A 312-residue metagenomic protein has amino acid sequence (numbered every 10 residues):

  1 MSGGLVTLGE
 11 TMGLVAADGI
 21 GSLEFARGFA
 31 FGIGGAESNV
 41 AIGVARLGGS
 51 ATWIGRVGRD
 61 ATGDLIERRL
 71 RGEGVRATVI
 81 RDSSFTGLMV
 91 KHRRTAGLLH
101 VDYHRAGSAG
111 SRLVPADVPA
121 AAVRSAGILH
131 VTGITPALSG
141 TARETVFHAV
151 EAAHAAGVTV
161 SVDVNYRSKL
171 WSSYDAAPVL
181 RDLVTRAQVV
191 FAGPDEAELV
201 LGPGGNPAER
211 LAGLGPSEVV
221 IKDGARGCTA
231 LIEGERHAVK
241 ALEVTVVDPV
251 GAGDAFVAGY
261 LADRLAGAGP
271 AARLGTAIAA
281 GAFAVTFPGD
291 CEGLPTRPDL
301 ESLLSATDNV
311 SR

Functional and structural regions predicted by a protein language model:
M1-L5, E151-A155, P203-R312: Conserved phosphate-binding/catalytic region of the ribokinase-like
M1-V75, G97, S311-R312: Glycine-rich phosphate/adenosyl-contacting loop at the front of the ribokinase-like
D18-G28, V131, E235-T245: Glycine/charged-rich beta-loop-alpha catalytic/anionic-binding loops adjacent to active sites
I42, L88-H92, G227-A230: Short beta-strand scaffold segments in enzyme catalytic cores
V44, G193, G253: Short, conserved phosphate/pyrophosphate- and ester-handling motifs at nucleotide-, phospho-/glycolipid
S50-G133, S302-R312: Conserved N-terminal subdomain of the carbohydrate kinase-like
I128, I134-R210, R226-C228: Conserved beta-alpha-beta core of the PfkB/ribokinase-like small-molecule kinase fold
